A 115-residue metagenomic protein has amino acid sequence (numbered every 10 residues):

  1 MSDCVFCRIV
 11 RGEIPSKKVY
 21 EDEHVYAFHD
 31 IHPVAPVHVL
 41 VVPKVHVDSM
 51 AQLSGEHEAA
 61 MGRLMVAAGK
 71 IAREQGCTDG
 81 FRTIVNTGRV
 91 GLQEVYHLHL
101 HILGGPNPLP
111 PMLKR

Functional and structural regions predicted by a protein language model:
M1-R115: HIT superfamily nucleotide-processing domains
